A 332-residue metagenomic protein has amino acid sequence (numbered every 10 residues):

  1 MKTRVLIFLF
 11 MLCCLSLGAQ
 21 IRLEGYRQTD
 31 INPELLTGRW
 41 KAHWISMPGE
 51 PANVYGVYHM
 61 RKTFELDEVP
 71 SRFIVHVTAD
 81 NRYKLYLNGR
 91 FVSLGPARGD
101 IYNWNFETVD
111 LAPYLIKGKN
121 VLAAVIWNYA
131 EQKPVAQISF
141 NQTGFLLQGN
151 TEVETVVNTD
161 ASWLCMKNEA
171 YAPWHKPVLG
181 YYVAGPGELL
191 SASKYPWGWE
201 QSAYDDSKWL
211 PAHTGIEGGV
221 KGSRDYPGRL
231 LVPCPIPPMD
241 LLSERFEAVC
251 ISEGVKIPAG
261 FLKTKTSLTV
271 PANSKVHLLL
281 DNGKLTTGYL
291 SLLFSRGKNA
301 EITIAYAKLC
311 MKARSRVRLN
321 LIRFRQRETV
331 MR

Functional and structural regions predicted by a protein language model:
M1-L23: Bacterial Sec-dependent N-terminal signal peptides
Q20-R332: Extracellular/oxidizing-compartment recognition motifs
